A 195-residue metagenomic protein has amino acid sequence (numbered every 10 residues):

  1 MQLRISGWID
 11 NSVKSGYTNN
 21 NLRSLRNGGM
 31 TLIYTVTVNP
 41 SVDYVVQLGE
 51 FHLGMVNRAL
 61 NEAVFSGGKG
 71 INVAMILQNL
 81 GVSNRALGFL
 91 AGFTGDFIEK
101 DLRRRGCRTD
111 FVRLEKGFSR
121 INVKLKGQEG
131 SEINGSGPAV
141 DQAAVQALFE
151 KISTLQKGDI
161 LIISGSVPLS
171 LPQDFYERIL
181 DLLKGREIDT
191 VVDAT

Functional and structural regions predicted by a protein language model:
L3: Cationic, low-complexity basic patches in intrinsically disordered or flexible, solvent-exposed regions
V13-N21, R26: Short, positively charged and aromatic/hydrophobic N-terminal segments
T31-H52: Positively charged, low-complexity intrinsically disordered leader regions
T31-V36, R103, V112-R113, L125-T195: Ribokinase/PfkB-type carbohydrate-kinase core domain
Y44-E50, L87, D96-E99, I133 (+1 more regions): Short, glycine/acidic-enriched capping/hinge loops at junctions between secondary-structure elements
H52-N61, E132: Glycine/charged-rich beta-loop-alpha catalytic/anionic-binding loops adjacent to active sites
R58-F118: Substrate-binding N-lobe of the ribokinase-like
